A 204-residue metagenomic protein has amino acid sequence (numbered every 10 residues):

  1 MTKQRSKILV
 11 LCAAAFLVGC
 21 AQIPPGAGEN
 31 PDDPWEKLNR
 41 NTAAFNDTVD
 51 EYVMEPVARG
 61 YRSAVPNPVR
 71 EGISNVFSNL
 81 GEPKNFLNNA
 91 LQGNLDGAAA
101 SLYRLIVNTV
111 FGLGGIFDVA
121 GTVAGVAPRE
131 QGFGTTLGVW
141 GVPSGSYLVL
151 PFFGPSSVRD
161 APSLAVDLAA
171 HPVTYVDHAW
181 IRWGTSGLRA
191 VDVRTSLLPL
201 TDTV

Functional and structural regions predicted by a protein language model:
M1-V10: Bacterial N-terminal signal peptides that target proteins for export
F16-G19: C-terminal motif of bacterial Sec signal peptides marking the signal peptidase cleavage site
Q22, G26-E29, E36, T135-V204: A structured, mid-to-C-terminal "fold-capping" secondary-structure block
A27-V53, S78: Post-signal peptide N-terminal segment of mature Sec-exported envelope proteins
Y52, A58-P68, G134: Membrane interface segments of multi-pass transport proteins and intramembrane proteases
E71: A small/polar active-site loop signature that marks catalytic segments
S74-V76: Beta-rich strand-turn-strand
N79-V158: Mid-length scaffold segments of soluble, non-membrane domains
